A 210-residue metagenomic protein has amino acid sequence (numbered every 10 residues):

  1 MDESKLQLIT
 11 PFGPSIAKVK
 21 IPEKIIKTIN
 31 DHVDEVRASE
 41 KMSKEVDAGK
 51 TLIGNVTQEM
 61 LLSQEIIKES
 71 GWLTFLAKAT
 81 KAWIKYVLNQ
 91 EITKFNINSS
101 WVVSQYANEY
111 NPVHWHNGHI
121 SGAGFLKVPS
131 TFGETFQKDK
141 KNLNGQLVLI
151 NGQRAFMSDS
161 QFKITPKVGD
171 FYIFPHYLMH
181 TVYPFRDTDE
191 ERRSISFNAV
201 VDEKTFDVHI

Functional and structural regions predicted by a protein language model:
M1, H209-I210: C-terminal end-of-chain micro-motif
M1-Q90, N108-N111: Non-heme Fe(II)/2-oxoglutarate
N89-S99: A short coil-to-beta-strand element that immediately follows conserved catalytic motifs
N98-I173, Y183, E191, V201 (+1 more regions): Catalytic core of non-heme Fe(II) oxygenases with the double-stranded beta-helix
L178-T181: Short, charged beta-turn/beta-strand-edge "cap" motif at the junction between a beta-strand and an adjacent loop
S194: A domain-level signal for the structural core that forms small-molecule/cofactor-binding pockets and catalytic centers
